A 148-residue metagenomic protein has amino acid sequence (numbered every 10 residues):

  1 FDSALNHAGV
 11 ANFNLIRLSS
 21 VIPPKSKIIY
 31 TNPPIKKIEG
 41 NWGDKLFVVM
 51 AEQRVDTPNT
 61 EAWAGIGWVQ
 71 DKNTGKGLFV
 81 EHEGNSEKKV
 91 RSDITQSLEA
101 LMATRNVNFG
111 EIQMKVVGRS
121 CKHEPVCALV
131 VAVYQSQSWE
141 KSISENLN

Functional and structural regions predicted by a protein language model:
F1-N148: Helix-coil modules at protein/domain termini and other flexible surface or pore-lining loops, especially C-terminal
